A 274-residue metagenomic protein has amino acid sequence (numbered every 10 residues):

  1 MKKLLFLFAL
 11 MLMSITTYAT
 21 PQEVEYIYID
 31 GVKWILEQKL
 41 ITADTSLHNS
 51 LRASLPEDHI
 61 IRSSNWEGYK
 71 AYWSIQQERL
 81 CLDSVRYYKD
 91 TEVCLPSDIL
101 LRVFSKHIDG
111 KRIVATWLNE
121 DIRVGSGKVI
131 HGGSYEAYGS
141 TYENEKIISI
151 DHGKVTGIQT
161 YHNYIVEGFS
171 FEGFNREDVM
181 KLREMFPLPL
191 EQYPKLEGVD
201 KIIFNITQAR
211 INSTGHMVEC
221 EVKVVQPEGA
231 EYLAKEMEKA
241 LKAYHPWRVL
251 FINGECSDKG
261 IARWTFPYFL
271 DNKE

Functional and structural regions predicted by a protein language model:
L4-M13: Sec-dependent N-terminal signal peptides
Y18-Y87: Start-of-domain marker
D83-T141: An exposed acidic His-Trp-rich patch
Y88, N163, K223-E228: A short acidic/small-residue loop/turn micro-motif
V124-Y164, T207-I211, H216: Acidic, small-residue rich beta-repeat scaffolds with periodic aromatic anchors
T156-G198, E236-R248: Acidic, low-complexity proline/glycine/alanine-rich linker and hinge segments
V199-P227: Short tight loops/turns at secondary-structure junctions
G229-E274: Short, positively biased Gly/Pro-containing turn/loop motifs at secondary-structure boundaries
